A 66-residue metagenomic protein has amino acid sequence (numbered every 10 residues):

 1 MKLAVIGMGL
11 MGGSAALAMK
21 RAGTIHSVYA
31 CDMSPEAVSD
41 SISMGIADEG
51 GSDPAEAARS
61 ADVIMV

Functional and structural regions predicted by a protein language model:
M1-D53, R59: NAD(P)+-binding Rossmann beta1-loop-alpha1 motif at the extreme N-terminus of oxidoreductases
I64-M65: N-terminal Rossmann-like NAD(P) cofactor-binding module of classical short-chain dehydrogenase/reductase
